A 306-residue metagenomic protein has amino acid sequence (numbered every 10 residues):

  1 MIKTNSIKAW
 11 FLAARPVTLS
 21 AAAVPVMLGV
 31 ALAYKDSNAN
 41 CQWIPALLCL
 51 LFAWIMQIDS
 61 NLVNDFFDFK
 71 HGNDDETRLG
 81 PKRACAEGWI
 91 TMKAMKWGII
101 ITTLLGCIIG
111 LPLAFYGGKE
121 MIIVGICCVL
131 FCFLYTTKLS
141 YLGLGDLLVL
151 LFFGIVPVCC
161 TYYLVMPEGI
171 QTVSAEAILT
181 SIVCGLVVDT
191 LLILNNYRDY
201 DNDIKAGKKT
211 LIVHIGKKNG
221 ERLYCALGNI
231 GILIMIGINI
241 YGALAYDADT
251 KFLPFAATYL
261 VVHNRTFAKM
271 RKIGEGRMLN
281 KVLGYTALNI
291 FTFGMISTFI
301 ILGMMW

Functional and structural regions predicted by a protein language model:
M1-I44, L48, F52, L142-G145: Topogenic membrane-insertion module of multi-pass membrane proteins
S20-G29, L148-Y162, C184, V213-K217 (+1 more regions): Small-residue-rich segments of transmembrane alpha-helices in multi-pass membrane proteins, especially helix faces
M27, N38-V63, I122-F133, T172-L194: Membrane-embedded alpha-helical segments that form the functional core of polytopic membrane enzymes, especially those
I55-L79, T190-I212: Acidic (Asp/Glu-rich) catalytic motifs at the cytosolic membrane interface
E76-Y116, K208-A245, A287-L288: Multi-pass membrane catalytic core of lipid/isoprenoid biosynthesis enzymes
R83-G169: Intramembrane alpha-helical segments
L150-Y200, A206, K218-E221: Functional transmembrane core segments of multi-pass inner-membrane proteins
A243-W306: Extended hydrophobic alpha-helices typical of membrane-associated regions
